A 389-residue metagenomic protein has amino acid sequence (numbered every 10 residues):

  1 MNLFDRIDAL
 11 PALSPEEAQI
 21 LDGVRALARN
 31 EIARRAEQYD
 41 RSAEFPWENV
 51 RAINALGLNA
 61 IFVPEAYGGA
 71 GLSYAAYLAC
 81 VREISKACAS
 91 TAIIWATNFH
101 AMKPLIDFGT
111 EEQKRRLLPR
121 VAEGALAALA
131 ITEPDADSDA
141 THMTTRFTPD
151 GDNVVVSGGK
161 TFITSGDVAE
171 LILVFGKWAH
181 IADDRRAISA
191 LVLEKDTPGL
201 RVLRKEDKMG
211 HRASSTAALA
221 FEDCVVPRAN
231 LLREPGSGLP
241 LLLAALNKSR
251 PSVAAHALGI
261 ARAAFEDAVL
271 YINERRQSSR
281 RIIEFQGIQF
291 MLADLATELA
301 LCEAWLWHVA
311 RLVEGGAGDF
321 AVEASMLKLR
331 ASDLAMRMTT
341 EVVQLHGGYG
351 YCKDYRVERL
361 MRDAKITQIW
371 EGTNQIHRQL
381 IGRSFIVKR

Functional and structural regions predicted by a protein language model:
M1-K86, T91, F108-E112, G124 (+3 more regions): Alpha-helical interface subdomain recognition
A89-E112, D137-A140: N-terminal glycine-rich flavin-associated loop
E123-T132: A short, Trp-centered hydrophobic/proline-enriched beta-strand micro-motif
A128, T144-R146, L171-F175, A190-V192 (+2 more regions): Conserved hydrophobic/aromatic beta-strand scaffold that supports enzyme active sites
D135-S138, F162-S165, I181-A182, K208-S215: Short Gly/Pro-enriched turn/cap motifs at secondary-structure boundaries
H142-T144, D196-P227: Flexible, small-/acidic-enriched active-site or ligand-binding loops
N153, S157-V202: A short core secondary-structure module
E222-L241: Long, acidic (Asp/Glu-rich), low-complexity accessory segments flanking structured domains
